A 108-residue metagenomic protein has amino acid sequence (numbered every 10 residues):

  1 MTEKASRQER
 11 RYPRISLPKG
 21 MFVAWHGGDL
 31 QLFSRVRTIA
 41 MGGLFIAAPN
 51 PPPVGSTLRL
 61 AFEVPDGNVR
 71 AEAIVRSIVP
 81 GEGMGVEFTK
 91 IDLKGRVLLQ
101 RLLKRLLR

Functional and structural regions predicted by a protein language model:
M1-M41, V97-R108: N-terminal helix initiation/capping motif
K19-W25, G55-N68: Short conserved beta-strand and strand-loop elements enriched in small hydrophobics with frequent Asp/Gly
W25, T38, V75-S77, K90: A residue-level detector for short acidic-glycine micro-motifs
S34, A71-R76: Short beta-strand-centered aromatic/proline hotspots
V36, A48, F62-V64, F88: Hydrophobic residues in beta-strands and at strand termini
F45-A48, G81-K90: Short, solvent-exposed secondary-structure boundary/capping segments
P65-G67, I78-P80, I91-L93: Short coil/turn motifs at secondary-structure junctions
